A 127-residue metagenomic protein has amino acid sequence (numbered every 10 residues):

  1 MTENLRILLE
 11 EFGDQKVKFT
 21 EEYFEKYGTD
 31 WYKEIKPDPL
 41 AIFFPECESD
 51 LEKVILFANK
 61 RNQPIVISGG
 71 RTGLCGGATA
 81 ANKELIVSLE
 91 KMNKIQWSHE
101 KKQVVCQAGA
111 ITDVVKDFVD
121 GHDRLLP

Functional and structural regions predicted by a protein language model:
M1-Y32, D38, K60-Q63, G70: N-terminal accessory segments
L8, E34-Q63, L89-P127: N-terminal glycine-rich flavin-associated loop
I35-P37, T79-E84: A short, glycine/Asx- and small/polar-enriched loop/turn that sits immediately N-terminal to a beta-strand
L51, L74-C75: Short glycine/serine/threonine-rich phosphate/pyrophosphate-binding segments that cradle anionic phosphate groups
G70-T72, M92: Short, ordered loop/turn segments at secondary-structure junctions
C75-A78, L85-L89: Short, acidic (Asp/Glu-rich) active-site segment that either coordinates a divalent metal cofactor
G76-A81, K116-F118: Short acidic, glycine/serine/threonine-rich loops at helix termini
